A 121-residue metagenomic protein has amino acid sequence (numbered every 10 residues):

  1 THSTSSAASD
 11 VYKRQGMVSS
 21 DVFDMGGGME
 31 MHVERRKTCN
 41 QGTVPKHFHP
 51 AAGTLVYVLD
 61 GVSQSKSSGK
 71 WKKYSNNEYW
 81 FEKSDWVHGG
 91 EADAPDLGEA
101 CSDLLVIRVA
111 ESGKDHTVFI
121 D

Functional and structural regions predicted by a protein language model:
T1-A8, Y12: Single conserved hydrophobic/aromatic residue that forms the stacking wall/gate of nucleotide- or nucleobase-binding
K13-K46, I107: A short glycine-rich, His/Asp/Glu-containing loop-to-beta-strand
T38, S68-W86: Short acidic-glycine-tyrosine-enriched beta hairpin
T43-P45, Q64, W80, S84-D96: Histidine-centered metal-chelating micro-motifs
A51-G69: Glycine- and acidic-residue-biased ligand/ion/polar-headgroup-sensing regions
K70, D85-D115: Ligand-binding loop in jelly-roll beta-barrel domains
H116-D121: Short, charged, solvent-exposed linker or helix-capping segments at domain edges/interfaces that act as flexible hinges
